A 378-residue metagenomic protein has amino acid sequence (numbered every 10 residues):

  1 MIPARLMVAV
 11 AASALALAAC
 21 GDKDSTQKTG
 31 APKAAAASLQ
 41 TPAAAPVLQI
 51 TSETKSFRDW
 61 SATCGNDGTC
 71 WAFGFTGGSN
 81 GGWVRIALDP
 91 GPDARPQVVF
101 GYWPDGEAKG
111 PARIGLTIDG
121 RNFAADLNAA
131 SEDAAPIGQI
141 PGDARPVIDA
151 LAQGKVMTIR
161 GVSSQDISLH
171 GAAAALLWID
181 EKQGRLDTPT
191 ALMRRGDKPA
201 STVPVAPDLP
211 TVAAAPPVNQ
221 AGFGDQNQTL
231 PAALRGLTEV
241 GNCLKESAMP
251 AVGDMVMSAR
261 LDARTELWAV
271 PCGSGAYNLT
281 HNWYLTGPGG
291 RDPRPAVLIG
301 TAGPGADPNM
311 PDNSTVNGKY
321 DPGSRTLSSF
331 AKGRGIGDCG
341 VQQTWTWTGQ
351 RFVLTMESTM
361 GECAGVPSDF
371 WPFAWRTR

Functional and structural regions predicted by a protein language model:
M1-A9: Bacterial N-terminal signal peptides that target proteins for export
I2, C20-M249, S258, L279-N282: A generic "folded-domain core" signal
G21, T63-G65, T69-W71, N242-L244 (+4 more regions): Sequence contexts marking disulfide-bonded cysteines in secreted/extracellular proteins
G236-E246, L285-P304, T346-G349: Surface-exposed loop/turn elements that mediate protein-protein interactions on large endomembrane-trafficking
L261-P271, D321-F330: Acidic/hydrophobic-patterned starts of short beta strands in beta-sheet-rich repeat architectures
A276-Y284, G337-Q343: Structural motif
A296-R378: Short aromatic loop motif centered on NTY/YTY
